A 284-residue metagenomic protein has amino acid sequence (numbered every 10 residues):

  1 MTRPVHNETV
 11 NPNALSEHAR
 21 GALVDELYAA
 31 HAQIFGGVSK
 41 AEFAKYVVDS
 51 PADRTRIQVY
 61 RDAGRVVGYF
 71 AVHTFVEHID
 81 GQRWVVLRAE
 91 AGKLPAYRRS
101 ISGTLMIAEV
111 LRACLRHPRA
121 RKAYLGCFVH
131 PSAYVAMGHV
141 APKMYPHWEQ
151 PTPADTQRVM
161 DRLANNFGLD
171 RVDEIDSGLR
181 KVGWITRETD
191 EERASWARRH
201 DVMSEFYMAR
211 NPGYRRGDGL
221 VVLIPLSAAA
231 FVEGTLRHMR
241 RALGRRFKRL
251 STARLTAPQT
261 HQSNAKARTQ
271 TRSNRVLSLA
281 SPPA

Functional and structural regions predicted by a protein language model:
M1-Y28, A32-G37, F43-T55, V59 (+3 more regions): Terminal substrate-recognition subdomain of acyl/acetyltransferases
L15-S16, G92-R99, E192: Short histidine-centered catalytic/ligand-binding loop motif
G37-V38, V76-Q82, G92: Long, hydrophobic, well-ordered secondary-structure blocks that form the structural core and pocket-lining surfaces
R56, L87, M106-V110: Short, hydrophobic/aromatic alpha-helical segments in well-folded domains
V59, R65-F75, L87, G92: Conserved beta-strand in the GNAT
H73, L94, R112-R116: Mid-sequence acidic-hydrophobic segments that form the walls of catalytic/ligand-binding cavities or oligomerization
Q82-P95, G126-C127: Conserved acetyl-CoA binding element of GNAT-fold acetyltransferases
R98-R112: Conserved acetyl-CoA-binding loop-helix of GNAT-fold acetyltransferases
